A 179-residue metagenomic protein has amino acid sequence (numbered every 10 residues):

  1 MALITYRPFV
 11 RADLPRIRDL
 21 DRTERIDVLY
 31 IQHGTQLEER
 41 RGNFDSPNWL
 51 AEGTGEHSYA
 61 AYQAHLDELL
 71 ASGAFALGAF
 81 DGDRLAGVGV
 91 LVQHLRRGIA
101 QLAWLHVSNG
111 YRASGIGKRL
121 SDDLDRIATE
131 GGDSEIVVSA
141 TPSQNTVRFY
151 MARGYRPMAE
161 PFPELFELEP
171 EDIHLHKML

Functional and structural regions predicted by a protein language model:
R11, D19-I99, A103, S108 (+3 more regions): Acetyl-CoA-dependent GNAT
R16-D19, R119, D123, H174: Alpha-helical elements of Rossmann-like donor-binding domains used by nucleotide-donor carbohydrate transfer enzymes
S58, V137-T141, R156-I173: Conserved catalytic-core motifs of GNAT/GCN5-like acyltransferases
H106, P142-Q144: Active-site-proximal loop/turn and secondary-structure-junction residues that shape catalytic pockets, frequently
V107, A113-A128, M151-A152: Conserved acetyl-CoA-binding loop-helix of GNAT-fold acetyltransferases
